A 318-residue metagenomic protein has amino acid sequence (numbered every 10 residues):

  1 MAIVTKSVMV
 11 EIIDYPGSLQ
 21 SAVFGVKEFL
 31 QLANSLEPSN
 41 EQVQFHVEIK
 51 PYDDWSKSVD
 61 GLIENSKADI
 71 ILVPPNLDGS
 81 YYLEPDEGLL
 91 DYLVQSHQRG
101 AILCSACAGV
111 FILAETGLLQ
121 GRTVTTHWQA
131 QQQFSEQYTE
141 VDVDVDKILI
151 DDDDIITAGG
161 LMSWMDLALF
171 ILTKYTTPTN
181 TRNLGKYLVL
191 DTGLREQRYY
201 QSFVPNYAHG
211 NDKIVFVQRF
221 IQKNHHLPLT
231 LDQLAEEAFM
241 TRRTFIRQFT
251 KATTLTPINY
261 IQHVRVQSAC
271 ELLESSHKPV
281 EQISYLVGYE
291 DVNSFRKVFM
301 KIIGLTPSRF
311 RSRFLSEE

Functional and structural regions predicted by a protein language model:
A2-S66: N-terminal beta1-alpha1 cap of cysteine-dependent amidohydrolase-like domains
F45-L103: Flexible gly/pro-rich beta->alpha loop and the following alpha-helix that scaffold active-site loops
Y92-Q129: Catalytic nucleophile loop
Q120-I148, N183: A conserved active-site-flanking secondary-structure segment within enzyme catalytic domains
I148-T157, T176-R219, K223, E237 (+2 more regions): Short, Lys/Arg-enriched, Trp-marked, Pro/Gly-tolerant hinge/linker segments that flank
T173-T177, F216-T230, F249, T253 (+3 more regions): Basic, amphipathic alpha-helical hairpins
D232, T250-D291, R313-E318: Terminal helix-turn-helix DNA-binding modules in bacterial transcription factors
R243, V292-N293: Key DNA-contact positions within bacterial/archaeal DNA-binding proteins
